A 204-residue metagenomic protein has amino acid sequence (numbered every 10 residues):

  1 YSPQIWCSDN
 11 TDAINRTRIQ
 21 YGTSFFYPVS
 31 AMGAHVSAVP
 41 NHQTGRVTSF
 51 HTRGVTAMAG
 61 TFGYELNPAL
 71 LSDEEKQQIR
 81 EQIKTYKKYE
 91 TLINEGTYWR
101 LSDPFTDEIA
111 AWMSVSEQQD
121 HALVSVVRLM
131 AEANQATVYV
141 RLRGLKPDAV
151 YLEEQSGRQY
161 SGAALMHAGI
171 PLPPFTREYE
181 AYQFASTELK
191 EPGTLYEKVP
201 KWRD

Functional and structural regions predicted by a protein language model:
Y1-A69: Glycan-recognition surfaces
H42-G45, L70, Q135-V138, E154: Short conserved micro-motifs at the rims of enzyme active sites and ligand-binding pockets
H51-S102: Catalytic cores of secreted or luminal carbohydrate-active enzymes
A57, V124, E153: Conserved, mostly hydrophobic/aromatic
L71, Q78, R100, Q119-A122 (+3 more regions): Conserved structural scaffold segments of CAZyme catalytic domains across common CAZy folds
P104-K146: Carbohydrate-binding surface patches
R143-R158: Solvent-exposed beta-hairpin/edge-strand motifs
G162-D204: C-terminal beta-strand-rich structural cap/linker in extracellular carbohydrate-active enzymes
